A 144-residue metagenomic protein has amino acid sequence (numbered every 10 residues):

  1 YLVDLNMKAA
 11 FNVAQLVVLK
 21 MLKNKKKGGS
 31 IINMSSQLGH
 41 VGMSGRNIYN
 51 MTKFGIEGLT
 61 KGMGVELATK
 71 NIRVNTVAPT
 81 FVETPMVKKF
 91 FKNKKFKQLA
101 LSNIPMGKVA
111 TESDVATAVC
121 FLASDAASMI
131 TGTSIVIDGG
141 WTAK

Functional and structural regions predicted by a protein language model:
Y1-F11, I32, Y49, I56 (+1 more regions): Catalytic Tyr-X3-Lys loop
A14, T52, T60: Active-site helix of classical SDR
L19, V65-T69, S128: Alpha-helical segment proximal to the catalytic Tyr-Lys
S36: Residue(s) in the substrate-gating loop at a strand-loop-helix junction that position the organic substrate next
H40, E57, V74, A78-K89: Short, flexible catalytic-loop segment of classical short-chain dehydrogenase/reductase
V41-N47, T69-K70, G107, D125: Active-site loop immediately N-terminal to the catalytic Tyr-X3-Lys motif of short-chain dehydrogenase/reductase
G42-N50, G62, M86: Active-site loop-to-helix junction immediately N-terminal to the catalytic Tyr of the SDR YXXXK motif in Rossmann-fold
I72-R73, V109-I137, T142: C-terminal substrate-recognition "lid" of short-chain dehydrogenase/reductases
